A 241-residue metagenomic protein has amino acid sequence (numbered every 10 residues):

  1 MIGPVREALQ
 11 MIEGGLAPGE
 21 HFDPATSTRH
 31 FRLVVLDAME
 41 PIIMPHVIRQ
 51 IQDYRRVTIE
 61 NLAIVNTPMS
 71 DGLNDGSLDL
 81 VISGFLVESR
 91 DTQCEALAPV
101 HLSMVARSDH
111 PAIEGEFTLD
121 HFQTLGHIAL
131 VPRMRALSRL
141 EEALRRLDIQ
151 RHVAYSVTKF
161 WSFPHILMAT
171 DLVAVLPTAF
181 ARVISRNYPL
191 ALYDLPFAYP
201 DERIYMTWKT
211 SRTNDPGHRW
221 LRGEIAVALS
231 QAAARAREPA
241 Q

Functional and structural regions predicted by a protein language model:
M1-M11: Basic, amphipathic "hinge/linker" alpha-helix immediately C-terminal to the N-terminal HTH DNA-binding motif
Q10-R32, D53, R90-C94: Short helix-loop hinge/linker segments at domain boundaries
S27-E88, V157: Central regulatory/effector-binding core of bacterial HTH transcription factors
R29-V34, V81, V105, I128 (+2 more regions): Short, well-ordered beta-strand segments
I42, G84, A112-E114, L119 (+5 more regions): Secondary-structure junction motif
L62, T67-S77, D120, R146-L147 (+1 more regions): Short helices/loops that flank or line small-molecule/ion binding pockets
S89-A96, V100, W161-S211: Beta-alpha-beta core module
Q93-P132, D201-T213, E224-S230: Hydrophobic/proline-rich hinge and linker segments of small-molecule sensing/allosteric domains, predominantly
